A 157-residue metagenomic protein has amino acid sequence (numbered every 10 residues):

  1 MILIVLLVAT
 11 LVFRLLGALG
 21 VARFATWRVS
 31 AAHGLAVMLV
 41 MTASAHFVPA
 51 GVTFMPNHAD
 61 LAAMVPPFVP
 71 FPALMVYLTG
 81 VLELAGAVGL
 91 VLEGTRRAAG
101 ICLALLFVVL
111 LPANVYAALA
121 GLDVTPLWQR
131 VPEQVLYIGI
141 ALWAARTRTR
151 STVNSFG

Functional and structural regions predicted by a protein language model:
M1-G157: Membrane-interface extramembranous regions
